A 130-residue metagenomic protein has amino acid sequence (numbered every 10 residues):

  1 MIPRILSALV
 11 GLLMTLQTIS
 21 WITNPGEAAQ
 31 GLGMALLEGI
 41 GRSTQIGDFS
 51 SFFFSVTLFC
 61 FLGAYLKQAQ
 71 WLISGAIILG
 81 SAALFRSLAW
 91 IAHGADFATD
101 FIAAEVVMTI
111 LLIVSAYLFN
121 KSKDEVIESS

Functional and structural regions predicted by a protein language model:
M1-M14: Cytosolic juxtamembrane helix and N-cap/initiation of the first transmembrane helix
L13-I40: Hydrophobic transmembrane helix segments
M14-T18, I78-L88: Aromatic-anchored segments of alpha-helical transmembrane domains
R42-L62, I77: Core segments of alpha-helical transmembrane spans in multipass integral membrane proteins
S51-F59, V107-Y117: Hydrophobic cores of alpha-helical transmembrane segments in multi-pass inner/ER membrane proteins, independent
Q68-I78: Membrane-interfacial loop-to-transmembrane alpha-helix junctions, especially the N-terminal start
A95-V106: Non-cytosolic membrane-interface motifs at loop->transmembrane helix junctions
I110-S130: Membrane-water interface at the C-terminal end of transmembrane alpha helices
